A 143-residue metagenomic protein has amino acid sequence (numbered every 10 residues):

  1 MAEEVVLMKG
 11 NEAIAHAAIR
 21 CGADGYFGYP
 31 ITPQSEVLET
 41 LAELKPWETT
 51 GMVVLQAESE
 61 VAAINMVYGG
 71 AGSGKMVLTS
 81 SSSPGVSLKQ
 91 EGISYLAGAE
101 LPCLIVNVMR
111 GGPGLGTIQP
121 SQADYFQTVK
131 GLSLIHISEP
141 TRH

Functional and structural regions predicted by a protein language model:
M1-T128: Thiamine diphosphate
V129-I135: Acidic/polar active-site rim loop that often engages polyanionic ligands
I135-H143: Residue-level detector of conserved catalytic or cofactor/ligand-binding positions in enzyme active sites
